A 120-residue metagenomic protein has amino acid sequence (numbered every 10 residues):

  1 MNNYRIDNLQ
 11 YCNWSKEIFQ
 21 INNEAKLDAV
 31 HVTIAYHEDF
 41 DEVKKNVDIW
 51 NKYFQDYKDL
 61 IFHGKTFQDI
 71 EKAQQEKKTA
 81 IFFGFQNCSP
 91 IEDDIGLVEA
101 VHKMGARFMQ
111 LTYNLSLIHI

Functional and structural regions predicted by a protein language model:
M1-I118: N-terminal hydrophobic targeting/anchoring segments and the immediately downstream early-domain regions of hydrolases
